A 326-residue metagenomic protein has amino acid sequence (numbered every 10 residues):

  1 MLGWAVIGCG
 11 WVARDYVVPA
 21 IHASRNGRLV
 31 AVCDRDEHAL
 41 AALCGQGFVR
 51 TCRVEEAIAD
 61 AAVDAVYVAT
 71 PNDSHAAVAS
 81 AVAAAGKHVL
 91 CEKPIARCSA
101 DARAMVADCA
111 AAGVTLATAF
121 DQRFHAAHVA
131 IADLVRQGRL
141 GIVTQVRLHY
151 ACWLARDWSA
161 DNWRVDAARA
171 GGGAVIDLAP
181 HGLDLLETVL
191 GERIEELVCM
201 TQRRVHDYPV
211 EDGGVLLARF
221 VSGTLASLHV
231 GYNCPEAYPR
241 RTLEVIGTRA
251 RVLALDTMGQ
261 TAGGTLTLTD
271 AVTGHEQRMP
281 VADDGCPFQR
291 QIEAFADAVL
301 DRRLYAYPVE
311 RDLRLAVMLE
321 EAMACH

Functional and structural regions predicted by a protein language model:
M1, A65-V68, V221, A294-H326: C-terminal helix-rich "cap/oligomerization" subdomain common to oxidoreductases
M1-Q46: N-terminal Rossmann-like dinucleotide-binding module
A13, L90-C91, L116-T118, A254: Hydrophobic residues in well-ordered beta-strands that form the structural core
V49-D108: Beta-loop-alpha module in the N-terminal Rossmann-like domain of NAD(P)-dependent dehydrogenases, especially those
A104-Q122, G141-V146: Rossmann-fold dehydrogenase core element
Q122-D207: Predominantly a Rossmann-like dinucleotide-binding segment in NAD(P)-dependent oxidoreductases
D184-G259, Q289-R303: Contiguous beta-strand/loop segments that form the cofactor/metal-binding neighborhood of enzyme cores
